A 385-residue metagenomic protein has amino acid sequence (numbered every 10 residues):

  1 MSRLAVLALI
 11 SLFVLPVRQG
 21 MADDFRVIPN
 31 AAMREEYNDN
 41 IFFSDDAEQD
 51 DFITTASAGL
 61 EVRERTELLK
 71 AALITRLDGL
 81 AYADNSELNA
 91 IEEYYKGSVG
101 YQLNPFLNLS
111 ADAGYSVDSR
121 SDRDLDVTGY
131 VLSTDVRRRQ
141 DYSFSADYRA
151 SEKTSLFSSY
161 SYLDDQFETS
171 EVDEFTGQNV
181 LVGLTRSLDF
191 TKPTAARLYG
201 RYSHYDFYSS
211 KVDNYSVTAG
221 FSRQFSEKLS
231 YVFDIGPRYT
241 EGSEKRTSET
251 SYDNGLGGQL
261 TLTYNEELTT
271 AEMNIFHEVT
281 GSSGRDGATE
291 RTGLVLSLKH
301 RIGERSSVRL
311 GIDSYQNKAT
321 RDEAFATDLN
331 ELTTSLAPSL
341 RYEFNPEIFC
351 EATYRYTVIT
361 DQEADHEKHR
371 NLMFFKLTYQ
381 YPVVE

Functional and structural regions predicted by a protein language model:
M1-R26, P382-E385: Cleavable N-terminal export/targeting peptides
M21-E385: Gram-negative and organellar
